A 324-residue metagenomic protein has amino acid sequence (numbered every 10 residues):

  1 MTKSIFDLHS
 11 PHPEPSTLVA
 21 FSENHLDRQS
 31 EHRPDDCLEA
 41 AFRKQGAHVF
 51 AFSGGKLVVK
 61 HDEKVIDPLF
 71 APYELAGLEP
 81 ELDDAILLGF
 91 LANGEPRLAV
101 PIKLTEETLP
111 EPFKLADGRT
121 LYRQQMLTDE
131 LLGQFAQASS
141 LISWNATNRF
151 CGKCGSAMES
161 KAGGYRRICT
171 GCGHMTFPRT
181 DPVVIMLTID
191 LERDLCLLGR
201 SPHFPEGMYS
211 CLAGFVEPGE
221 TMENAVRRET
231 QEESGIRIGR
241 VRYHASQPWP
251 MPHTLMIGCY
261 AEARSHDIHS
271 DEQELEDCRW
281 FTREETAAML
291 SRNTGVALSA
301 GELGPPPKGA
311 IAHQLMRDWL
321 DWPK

Functional and structural regions predicted by a protein language model:
M1-N148, E159, P205-Y209, E272-K324: Nudix hydrolase/Nudix homology domain
A136-I189: Cys/His-rich short segments
R167-S210, F215, R237-I238: N-terminal strand-loop-strand
V184, I257, E276: Change "...and in nucleic-acid phosphodiester-cleaving endonucleases..." to "...and in nucleic-acid processing enzymes
C211-A245, C259, S265-D267: The catalytic Nudix box helix
M251-M256: A short, glycine/Asx- and small/polar-enriched loop/turn that sits immediately N-terminal to a beta-strand
I257-Y260, D271: Eukaryotic mixed-charge, acidic/polar low-complexity intrinsically disordered regions
E262-R264, F281-T282: Solvent-exposed residues in well-ordered beta-strands and their adjoining turns, especially edge/terminal strands
